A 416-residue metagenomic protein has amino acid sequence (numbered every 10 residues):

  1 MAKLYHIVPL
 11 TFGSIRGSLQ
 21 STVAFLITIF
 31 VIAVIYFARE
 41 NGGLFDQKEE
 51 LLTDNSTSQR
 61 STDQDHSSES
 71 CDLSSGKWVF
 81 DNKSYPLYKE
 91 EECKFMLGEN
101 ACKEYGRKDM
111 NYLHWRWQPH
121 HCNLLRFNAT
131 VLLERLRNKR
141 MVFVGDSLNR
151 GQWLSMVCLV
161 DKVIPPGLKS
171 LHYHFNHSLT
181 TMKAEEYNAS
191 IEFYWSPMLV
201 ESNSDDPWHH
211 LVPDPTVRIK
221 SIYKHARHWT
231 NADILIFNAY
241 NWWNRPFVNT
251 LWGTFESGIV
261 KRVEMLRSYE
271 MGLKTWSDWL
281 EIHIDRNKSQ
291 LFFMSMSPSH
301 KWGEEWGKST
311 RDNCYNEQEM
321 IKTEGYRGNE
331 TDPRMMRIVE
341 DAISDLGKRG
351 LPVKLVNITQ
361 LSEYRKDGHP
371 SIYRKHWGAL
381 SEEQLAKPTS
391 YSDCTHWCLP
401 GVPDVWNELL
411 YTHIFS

Functional and structural regions predicted by a protein language model:
A2-S416: A compositional signature for long Ser/Thr(±Pro)-rich, low-complexity
